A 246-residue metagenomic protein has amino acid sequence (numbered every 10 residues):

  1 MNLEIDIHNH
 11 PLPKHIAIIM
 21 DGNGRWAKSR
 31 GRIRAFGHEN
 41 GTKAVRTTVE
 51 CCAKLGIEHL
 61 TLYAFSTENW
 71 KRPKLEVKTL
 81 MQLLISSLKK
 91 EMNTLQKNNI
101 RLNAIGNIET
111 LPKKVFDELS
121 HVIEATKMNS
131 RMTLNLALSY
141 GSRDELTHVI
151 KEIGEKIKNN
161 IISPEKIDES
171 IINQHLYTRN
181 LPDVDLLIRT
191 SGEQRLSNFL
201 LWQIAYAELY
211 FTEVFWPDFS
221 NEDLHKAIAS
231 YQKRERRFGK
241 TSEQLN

Functional and structural regions predicted by a protein language model:
M1-N246: Flexible, compositionally biased loop and terminal segments
